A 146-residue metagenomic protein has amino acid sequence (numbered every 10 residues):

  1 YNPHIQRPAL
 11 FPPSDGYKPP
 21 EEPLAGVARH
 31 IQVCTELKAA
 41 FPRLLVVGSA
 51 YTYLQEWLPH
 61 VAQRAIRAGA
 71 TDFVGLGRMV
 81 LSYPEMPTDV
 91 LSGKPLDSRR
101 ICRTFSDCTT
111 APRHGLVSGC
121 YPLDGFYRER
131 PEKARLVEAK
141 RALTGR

Functional and structural regions predicted by a protein language model:
Y1-R146: Flavin-dependent oxidoreductase catalytic cores
